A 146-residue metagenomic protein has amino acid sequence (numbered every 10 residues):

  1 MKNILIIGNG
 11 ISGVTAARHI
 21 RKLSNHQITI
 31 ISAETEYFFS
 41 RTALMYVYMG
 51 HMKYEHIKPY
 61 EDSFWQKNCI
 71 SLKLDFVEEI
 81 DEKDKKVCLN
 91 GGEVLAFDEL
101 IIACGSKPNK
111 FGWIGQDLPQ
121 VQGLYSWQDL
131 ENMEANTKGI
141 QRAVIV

Functional and structural regions predicted by a protein language model:
M1, L5, S63-V144: FAD-binding core/adjacent interface of flavoenzyme oxidoreductases
K2-I70: Beta1-alpha1 glycine-rich phosphate/pyrophosphate-binding loop at the start of Rossmann-like nucleotide-binding domains
